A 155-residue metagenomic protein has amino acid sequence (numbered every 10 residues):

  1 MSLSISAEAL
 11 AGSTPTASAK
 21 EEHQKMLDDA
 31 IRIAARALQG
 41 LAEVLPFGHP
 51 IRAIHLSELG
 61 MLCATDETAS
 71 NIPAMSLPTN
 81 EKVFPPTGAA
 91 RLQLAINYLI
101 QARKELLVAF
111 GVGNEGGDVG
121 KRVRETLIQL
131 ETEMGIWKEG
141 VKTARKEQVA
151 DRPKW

Functional and structural regions predicted by a protein language model:
M1-W155: Non-catalytic accessory regions of eukaryotic chromatin regulators
